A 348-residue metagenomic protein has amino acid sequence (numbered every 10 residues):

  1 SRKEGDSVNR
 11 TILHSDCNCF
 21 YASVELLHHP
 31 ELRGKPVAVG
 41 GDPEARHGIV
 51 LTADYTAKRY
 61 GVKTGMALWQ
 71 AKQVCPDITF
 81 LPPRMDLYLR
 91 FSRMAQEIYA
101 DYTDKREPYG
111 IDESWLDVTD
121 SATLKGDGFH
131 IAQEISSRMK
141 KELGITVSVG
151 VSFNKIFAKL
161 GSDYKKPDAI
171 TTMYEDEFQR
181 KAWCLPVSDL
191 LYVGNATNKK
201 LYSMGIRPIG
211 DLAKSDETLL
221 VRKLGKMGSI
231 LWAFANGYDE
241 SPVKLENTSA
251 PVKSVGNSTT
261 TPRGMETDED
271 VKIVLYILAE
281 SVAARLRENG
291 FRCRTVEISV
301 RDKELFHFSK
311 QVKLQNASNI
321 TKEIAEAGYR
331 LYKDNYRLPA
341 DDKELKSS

Functional and structural regions predicted by a protein language model:
S1-A233, E246: Gly/Gly-Pro- and Ser/Thr-rich, intrinsically disordered tail segments characteristic of DNA damage-repair and tolerance
H14, D189, Y202-K343: DNA-contacting surface of Y-family translesion DNA polymerases
R33-K35, P76, I145, R292-R294 (+2 more regions): A generic structural signal for short beta-strands and their flanking turns/coil linkers
Y109-E113, S152-K155, F291-T295, K343-S347: Short Gly/Ser/Thr- and Asp/Glu-enriched loop/turn motifs at secondary-structure junctions
